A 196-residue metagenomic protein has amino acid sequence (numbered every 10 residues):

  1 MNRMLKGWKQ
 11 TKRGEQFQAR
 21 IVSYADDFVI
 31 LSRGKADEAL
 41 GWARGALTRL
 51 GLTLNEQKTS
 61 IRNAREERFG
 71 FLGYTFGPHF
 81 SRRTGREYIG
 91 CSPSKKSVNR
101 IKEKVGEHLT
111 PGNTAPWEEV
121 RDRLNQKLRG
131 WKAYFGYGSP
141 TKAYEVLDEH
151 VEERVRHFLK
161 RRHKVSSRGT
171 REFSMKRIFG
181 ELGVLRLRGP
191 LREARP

Functional and structural regions predicted by a protein language model:
M1-P196: Non-catalytic terminal/accessory segments
